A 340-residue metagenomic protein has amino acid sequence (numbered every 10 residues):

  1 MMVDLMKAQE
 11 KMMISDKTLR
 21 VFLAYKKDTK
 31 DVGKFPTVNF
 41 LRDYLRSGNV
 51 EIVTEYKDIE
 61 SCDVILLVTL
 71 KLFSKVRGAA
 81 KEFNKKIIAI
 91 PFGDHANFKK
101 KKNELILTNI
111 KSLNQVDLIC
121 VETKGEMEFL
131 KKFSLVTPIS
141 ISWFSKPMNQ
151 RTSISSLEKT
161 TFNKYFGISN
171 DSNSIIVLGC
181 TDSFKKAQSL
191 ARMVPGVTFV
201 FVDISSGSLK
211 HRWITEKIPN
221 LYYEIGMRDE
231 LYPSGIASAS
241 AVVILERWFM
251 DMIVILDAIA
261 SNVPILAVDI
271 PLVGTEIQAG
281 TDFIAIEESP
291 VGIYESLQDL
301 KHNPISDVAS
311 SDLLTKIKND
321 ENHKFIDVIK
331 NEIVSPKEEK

Functional and structural regions predicted by a protein language model:
D4, A8-Q9, S15, S296-N303 (+1 more regions): C-terminal alpha-helical cap of glycosyltransferases
K102-I119: Membrane-proximal helix-turn-helix segments that form the acceptor-binding/catalytic region of lipid-linked
Q115-P138: A short, active-site helix/loop in glycosyltransferases that binds the activated sugar's phosphate group
I168-K185, V200: Conserved donor-binding/catalytic core segment of Leloir-type glycosyltransferases
K210-M227: Nucleotide-activated donor-binding/catalytic signature segment of Leloir-type glycosyltransferases, i.e., the conserved
E246-W248: Aromatic "clamp/platform" in nucleotide-sugar-dependent glycosyltransferases that forms part of the donor/acceptor
P264-A267: Short hydrophobic beta-strand element within catalytic cores of glycosyltransferases and related nucleotide-activated
D282-V291, D299-P304: Conserved acidic donor-binding segment of nucleotide-sugar-dependent glycosyltransferases
